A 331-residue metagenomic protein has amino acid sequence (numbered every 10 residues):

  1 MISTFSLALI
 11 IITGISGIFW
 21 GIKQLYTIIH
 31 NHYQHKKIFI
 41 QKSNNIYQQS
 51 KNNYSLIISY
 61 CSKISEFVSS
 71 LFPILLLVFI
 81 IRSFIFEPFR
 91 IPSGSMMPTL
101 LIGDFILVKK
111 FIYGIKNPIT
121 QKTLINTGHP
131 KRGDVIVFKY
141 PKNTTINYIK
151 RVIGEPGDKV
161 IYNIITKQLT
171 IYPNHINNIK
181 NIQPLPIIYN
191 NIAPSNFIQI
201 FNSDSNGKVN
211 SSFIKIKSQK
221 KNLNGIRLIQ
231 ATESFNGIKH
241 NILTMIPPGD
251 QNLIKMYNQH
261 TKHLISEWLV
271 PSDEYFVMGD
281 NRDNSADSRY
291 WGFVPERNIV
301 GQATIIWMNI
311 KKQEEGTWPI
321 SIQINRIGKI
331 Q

Functional and structural regions predicted by a protein language model:
I2-H30, I38-N45, N52, L56-I64 (+1 more regions): Soluble "head" domains of membrane/secretory-pathway proteins
H35, E87-D104: Alpha-helical transmembrane signal-anchor/signal-peptide segments
Y54, I58-R90, F111, I115: Transmembrane alpha-helices and immediately adjacent membrane-cytoplasm interface residues in multi-pass integral
S83, S93-S95, S285-S288: Short linear Ser/Thr-Pro motifs
